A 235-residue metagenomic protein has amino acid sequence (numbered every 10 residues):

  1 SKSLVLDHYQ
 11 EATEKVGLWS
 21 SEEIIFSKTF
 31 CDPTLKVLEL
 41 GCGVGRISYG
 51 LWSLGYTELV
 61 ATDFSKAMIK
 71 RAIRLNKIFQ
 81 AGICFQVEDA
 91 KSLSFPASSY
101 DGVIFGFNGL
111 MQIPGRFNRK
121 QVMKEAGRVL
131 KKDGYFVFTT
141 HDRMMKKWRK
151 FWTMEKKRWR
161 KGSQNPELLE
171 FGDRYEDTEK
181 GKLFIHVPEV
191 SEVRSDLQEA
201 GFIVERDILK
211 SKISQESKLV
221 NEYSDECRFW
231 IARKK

Functional and structural regions predicted by a protein language model:
S1-D32, R46, G50: Conserved class I S-adenosyl-L-methionine
G41-G43: Class I SAM-dependent methyltransferase "Motif I" SAM/SAH-binding loop
R46-S92: Class I SAM-dependent methyltransferase SAM/SAH-binding core
K91-G102: A short acidic, Gly/Pro-enriched loop at the edge of an enzyme's catalytic core that lines a small-molecule cofactor
G102-F117: A short SAM/SAH-binding and catalytic strip from SAM-dependent methyltransferases
K120-K132: A short glycine-rich, Lys/Arg-flanked "PGG" loop and its adjoining helix->strand segment in the class I
V137-D196, R206-L209, I213-S214: SAM-dependent methyltransferase
K218-K235: Core SAM-dependent methyltransferase catalytic element
